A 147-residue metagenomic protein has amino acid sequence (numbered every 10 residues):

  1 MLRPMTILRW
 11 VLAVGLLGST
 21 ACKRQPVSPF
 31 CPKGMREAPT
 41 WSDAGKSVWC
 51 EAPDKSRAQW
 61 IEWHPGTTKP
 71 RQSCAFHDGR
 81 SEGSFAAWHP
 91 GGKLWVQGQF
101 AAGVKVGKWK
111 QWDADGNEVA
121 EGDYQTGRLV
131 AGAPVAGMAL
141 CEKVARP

Functional and structural regions predicted by a protein language model:
M1-T6: N-terminal secretory signal peptides that target proteins for export/translocation
R9-S19: Bacterial N-terminal signal peptides
T20-P147: Glycine/tyrosine- and acidic-biased, solvent-exposed loop/turn segments at the edges of beta-strands
